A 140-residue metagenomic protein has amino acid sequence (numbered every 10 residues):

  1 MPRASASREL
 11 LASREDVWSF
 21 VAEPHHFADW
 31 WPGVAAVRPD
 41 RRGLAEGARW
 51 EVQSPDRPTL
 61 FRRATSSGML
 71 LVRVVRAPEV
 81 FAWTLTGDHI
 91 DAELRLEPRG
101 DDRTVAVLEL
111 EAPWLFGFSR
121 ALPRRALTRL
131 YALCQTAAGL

Functional and structural regions predicted by a protein language model:
M1-A45: Hydrophobic ligand-binding cavity/cleft-lining segments
R8-A12, S54, A112: Short beta-strand-to-loop capping motifs
E9, R73-V74, E97-P98: Well-ordered beta-strand positions
F20, P32-G33, V52, L85 (+1 more regions): Intrinsic disorder/low-complexity segments enriched in polar/charged and small flexible residues
D29, R38-D91, V105, A137: Glycine-rich portal/gate segments that line the openings of hydrophobic small-molecule binding cavities
V80-L140: Beta-strand/loop substructures that line and gate deep hydrophobic ligand-binding cavities in soluble
